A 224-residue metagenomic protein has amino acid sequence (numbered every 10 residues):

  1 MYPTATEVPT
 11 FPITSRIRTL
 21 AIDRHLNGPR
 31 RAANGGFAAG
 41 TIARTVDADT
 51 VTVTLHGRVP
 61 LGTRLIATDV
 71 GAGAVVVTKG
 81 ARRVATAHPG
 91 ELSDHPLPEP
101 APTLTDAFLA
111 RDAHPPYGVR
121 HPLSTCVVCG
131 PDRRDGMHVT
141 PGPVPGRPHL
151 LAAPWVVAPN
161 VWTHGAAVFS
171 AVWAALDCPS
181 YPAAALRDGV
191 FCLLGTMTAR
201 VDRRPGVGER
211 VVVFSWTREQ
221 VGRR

Functional and structural regions predicted by a protein language model:
M1-T19, A72-A74, T78-A166: Non-catalytic linker/capping segments at the edges of enzyme domains
T19-G28: Generic N-terminal amphipathic, Lys/Arg-enriched alpha-helix
I22, L55, W155-V157, V201: Hydrophobic residues in beta-strands and at strand termini
H25, A32-T50, P148, V168-C192: Active-site helix/loop of acyl-thioester processing domains in fatty-acid/polyketide metabolism, spanning hotdog-fold
P29-A32, A43-R44, H56-R58, T68: Short secondary-structure boundary/capping segments within folded domains
T50-R83, A199-R224: Hydrophobic beta-sheet segments that form the core/acyl-binding groove of ACP/CoA-dependent acyl-chain-processing
N160, Y181, Q220-G222: Short coil/turn motifs at secondary-structure junctions
